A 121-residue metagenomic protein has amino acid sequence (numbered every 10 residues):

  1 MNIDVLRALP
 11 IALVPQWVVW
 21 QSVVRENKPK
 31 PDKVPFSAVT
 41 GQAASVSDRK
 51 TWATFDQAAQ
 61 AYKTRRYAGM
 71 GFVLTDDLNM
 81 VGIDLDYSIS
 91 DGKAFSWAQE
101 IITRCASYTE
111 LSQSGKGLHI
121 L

Functional and structural regions predicted by a protein language model:
M1-L121: Conserved phosphate/metal-binding and DNA-contacting active-site motifs used in DNA phosphodiester-bond processing
